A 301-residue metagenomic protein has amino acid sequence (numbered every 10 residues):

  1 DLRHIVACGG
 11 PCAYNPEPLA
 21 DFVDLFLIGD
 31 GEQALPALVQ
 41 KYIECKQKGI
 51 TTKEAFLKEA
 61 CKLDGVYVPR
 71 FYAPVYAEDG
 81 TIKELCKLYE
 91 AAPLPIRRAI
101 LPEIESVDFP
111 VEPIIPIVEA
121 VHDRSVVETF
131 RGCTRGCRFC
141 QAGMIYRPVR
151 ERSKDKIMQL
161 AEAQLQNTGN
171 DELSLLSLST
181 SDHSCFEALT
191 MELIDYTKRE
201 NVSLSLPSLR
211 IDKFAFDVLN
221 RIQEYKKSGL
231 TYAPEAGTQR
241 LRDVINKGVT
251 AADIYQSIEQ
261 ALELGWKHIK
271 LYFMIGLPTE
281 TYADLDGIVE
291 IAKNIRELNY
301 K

Functional and structural regions predicted by a protein language model:
D1-L88: Glycine-rich beta-alpha loop elements in corrinoid/cobalamin-binding modules across cobalamin-dependent enzymes
D24, C133, C137, I157 (+2 more regions): Conserved, mostly hydrophobic/aromatic
D79-V126: N-terminal [4Fe-4S]-dependent radical SAM core
A92-P95, R138, K301: Membrane-embedded alpha-helical bundles of multi-pass transporters/translocases, especially carrier/permease families
P113-F139, L165, L206: N-terminal pre-triad scaffold of radical SAM enzymes
P116-V118, C140-I145, G237-R242: Gly-rich Lys/Arg/Thr-decorated short loops/hinges at beta-loop-alpha junctions or inter-strand turns that position
C140-K156: Iron-sulfur (Fe-S) cluster-binding segments and ferredoxin-like electron-carrier domains, especially [2Fe-2S]
E162-K301: Conserved SAM/AdoMet-binding glycine-rich loop
